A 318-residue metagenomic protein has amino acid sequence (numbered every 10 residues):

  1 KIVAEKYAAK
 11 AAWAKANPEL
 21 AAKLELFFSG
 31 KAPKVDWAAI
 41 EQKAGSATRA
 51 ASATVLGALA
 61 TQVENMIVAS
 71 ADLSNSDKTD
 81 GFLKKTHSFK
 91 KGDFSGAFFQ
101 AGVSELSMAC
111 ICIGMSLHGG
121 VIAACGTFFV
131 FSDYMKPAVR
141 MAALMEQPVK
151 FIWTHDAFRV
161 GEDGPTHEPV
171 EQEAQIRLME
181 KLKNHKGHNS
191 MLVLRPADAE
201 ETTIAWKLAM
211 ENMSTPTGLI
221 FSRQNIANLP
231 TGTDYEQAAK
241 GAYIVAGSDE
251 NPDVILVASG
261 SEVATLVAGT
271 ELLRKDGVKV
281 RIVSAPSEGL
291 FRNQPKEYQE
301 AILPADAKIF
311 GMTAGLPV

Functional and structural regions predicted by a protein language model:
K1: Conserved phosphoryl-transfer catalytic core
A4-I220, N225-A227, E300-L303: Thiamine diphosphate
R159-L178, L182-H188, M210-V318: Thiamine diphosphate
